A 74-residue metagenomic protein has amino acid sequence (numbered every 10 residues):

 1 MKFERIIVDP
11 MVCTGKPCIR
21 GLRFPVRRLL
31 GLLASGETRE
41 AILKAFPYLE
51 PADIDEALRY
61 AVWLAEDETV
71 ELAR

Functional and structural regions predicted by a protein language model:
M1-F24: N-terminal first-folded block
P25-R74: Long, charge-rich, low-complexity alpha-helical segments
